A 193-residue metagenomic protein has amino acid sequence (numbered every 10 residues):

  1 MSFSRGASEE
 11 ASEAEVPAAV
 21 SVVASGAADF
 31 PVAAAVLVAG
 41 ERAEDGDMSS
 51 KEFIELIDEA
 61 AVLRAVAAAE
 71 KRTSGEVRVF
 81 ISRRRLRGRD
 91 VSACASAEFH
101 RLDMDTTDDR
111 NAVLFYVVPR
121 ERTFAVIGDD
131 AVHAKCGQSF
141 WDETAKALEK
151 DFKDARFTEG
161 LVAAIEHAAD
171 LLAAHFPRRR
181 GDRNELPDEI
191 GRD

Functional and structural regions predicted by a protein language model:
M1-D47: Periodic low-complexity repeat segments enriched in small/acidic residues
D47-R72, V77-R179, R183, P187-E189 (+1 more regions): Divalent-cation
